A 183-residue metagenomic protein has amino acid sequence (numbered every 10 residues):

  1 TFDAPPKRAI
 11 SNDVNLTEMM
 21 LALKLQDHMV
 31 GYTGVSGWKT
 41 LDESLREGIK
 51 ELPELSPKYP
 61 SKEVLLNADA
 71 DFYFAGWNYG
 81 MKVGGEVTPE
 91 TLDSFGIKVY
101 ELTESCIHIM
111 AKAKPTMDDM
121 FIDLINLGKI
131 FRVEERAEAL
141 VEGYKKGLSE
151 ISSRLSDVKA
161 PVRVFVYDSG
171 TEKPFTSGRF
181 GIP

Functional and structural regions predicted by a protein language model:
T1-A4: N-terminal hydrophobic or amphipathic helices and topogenic motifs
K7, Q26-M29, D69-F72, F95-Y100 (+1 more regions): Loop/turn elements at helix/coil->beta-strand transitions in domains of secreted/extracellular proteins
S11-M81: A short, structured surface patch at a secondary-structure boundary
L16, S61, T88, I182-P183: Residues within well-ordered alpha-helices
M20-Q26, V87-S94: Glycosyltransferases and closely related glycan-assembly transferases that use nucleotide-activated donors
W38, F175-P183: Alpha-helical, coiled-coil/dimerization segments enriched in small aliphatic residues
Y59-E63, E86-V87, R154: Short, charged beta->alpha transition segments
T88-K173: Extracytoplasmic substrate-binding proteins
